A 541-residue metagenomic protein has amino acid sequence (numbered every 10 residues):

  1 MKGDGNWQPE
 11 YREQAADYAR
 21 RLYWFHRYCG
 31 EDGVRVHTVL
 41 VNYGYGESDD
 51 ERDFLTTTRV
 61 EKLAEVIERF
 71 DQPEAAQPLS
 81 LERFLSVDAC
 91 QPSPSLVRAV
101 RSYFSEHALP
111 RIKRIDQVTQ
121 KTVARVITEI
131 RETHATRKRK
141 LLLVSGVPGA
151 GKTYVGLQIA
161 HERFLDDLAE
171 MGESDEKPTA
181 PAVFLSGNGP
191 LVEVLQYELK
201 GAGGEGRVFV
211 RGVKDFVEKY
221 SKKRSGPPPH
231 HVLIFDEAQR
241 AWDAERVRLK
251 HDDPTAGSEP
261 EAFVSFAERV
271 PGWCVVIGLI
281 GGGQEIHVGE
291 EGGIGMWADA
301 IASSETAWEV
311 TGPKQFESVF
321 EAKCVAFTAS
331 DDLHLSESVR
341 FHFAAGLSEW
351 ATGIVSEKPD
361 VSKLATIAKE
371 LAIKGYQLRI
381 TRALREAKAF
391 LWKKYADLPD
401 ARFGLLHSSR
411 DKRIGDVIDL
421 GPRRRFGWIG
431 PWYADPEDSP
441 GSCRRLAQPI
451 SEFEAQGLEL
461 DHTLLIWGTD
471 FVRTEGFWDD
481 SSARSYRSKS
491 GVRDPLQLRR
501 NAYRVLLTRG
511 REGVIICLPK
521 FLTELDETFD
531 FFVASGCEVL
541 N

Functional and structural regions predicted by a protein language model:
M1-S93: Accessory nucleic-acid engagement/destabilization modules that flank
A108-K140: N-terminal pre-P-loop "Q-motif" helix
V144: Hydrophobic anchor at the beta1->P-loop junction of P-loop NTPases
K152: Conserved lysine of the Walker
G156, I286-E291, G312, F316-F477: Conserved helicase/translocase motor-coupling segment
A202-R269, A447-S451: Conserved RecA-like ASCE ATPase "motif II neighborhood" in helicase/translocase motors
F235-K323: Signature of the SF2 helicase/ATPase Hel1-core->accessory helical subdomain module
V275, Q448-N541: C-terminal accessory regions
